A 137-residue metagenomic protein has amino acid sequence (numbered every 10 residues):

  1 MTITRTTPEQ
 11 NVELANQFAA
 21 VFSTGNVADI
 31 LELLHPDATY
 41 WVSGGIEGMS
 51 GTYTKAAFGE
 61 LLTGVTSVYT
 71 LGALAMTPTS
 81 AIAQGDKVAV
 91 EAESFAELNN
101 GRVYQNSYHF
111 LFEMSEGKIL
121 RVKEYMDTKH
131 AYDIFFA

Functional and structural regions predicted by a protein language model:
M1-P36: Short, low-complexity N-terminal intrinsically disordered segments enriched in polar/charged residues
T2-T7, T63-A137: A beta-strand edge to alpha-helix "cap/lid" segment located at domain peripheries
E13-S23, G48-S50, V65-Y69, E91: Short, mixed-charge, low-aromatic patches
A15-F18, D29-L31, A38, F58 (+3 more regions): Hydrophobic pocket/interface hotspot
H35-A83: A solvent-exposed, acidic/Ser-Thr-rich amphipathic alpha-helical stretch
